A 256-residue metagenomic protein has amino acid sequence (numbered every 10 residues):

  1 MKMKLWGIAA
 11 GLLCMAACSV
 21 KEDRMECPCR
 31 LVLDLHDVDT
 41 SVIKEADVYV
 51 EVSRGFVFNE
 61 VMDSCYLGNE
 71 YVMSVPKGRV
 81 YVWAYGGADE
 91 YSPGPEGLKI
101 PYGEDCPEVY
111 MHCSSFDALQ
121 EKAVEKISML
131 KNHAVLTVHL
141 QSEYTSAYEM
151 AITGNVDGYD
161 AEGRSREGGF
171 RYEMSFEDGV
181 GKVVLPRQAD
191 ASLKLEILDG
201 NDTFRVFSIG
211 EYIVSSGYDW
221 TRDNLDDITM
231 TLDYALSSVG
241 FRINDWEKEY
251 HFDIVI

Functional and structural regions predicted by a protein language model:
M1-C18: Sec-dependent bacterial lipoprotein signal peptides
C18-I256: Extracytoplasmic cysteine-anchoring/structural motifs
